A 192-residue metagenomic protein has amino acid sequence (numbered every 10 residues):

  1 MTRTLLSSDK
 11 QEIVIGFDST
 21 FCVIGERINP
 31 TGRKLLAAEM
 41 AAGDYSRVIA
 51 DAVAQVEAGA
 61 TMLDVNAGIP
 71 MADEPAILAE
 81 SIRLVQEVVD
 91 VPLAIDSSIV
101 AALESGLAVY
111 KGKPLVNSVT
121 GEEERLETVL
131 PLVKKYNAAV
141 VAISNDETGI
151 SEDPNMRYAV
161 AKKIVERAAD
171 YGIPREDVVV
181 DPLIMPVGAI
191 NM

Functional and structural regions predicted by a protein language model:
M1-M192: Domain-level signal for soluble alpha/beta catalytic cores
